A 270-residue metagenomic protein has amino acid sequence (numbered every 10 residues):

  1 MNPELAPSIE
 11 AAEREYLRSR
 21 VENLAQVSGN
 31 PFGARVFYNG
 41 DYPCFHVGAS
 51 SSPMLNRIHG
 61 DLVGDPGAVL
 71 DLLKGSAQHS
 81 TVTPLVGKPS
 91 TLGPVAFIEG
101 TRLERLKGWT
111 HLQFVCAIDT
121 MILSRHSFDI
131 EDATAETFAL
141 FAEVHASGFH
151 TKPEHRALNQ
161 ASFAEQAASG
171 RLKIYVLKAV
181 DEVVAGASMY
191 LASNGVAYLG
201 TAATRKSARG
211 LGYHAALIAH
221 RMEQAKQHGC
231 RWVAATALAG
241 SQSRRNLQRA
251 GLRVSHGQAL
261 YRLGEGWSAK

Functional and structural regions predicted by a protein language model:
M1-G75: N-terminal charged segments
M1-N23, R57-L62, T110-H111, D119-A161 (+1 more regions): Short amphipathic alpha-helix that is part of the acyltransferase structural core
S28-F37, Q78-T81, E165-Y175, A185: A short helix-loop-beta-strand connector motif used in the catalytic cores of GNAT acetyltransferases and, in some
V36-N39, S90, A96-T101, R171-A185: Conserved beta-hairpin
D61-D129, A133-F138, S243, A259-G264: Acyl-donor-binding surface of acyltransferase catalytic domains
D65-L73, G200, T204, G210-Q227 (+1 more regions): Conserved acetyl-CoA-binding loop-helix of GNAT-fold acetyltransferases
A77-P89, A225-L238: Conserved GNAT acetyl-CoA-binding A-motif
P153-K206: A conserved beta-strand-loop-helix scaffold within acyl/acetyltransferase catalytic domains
